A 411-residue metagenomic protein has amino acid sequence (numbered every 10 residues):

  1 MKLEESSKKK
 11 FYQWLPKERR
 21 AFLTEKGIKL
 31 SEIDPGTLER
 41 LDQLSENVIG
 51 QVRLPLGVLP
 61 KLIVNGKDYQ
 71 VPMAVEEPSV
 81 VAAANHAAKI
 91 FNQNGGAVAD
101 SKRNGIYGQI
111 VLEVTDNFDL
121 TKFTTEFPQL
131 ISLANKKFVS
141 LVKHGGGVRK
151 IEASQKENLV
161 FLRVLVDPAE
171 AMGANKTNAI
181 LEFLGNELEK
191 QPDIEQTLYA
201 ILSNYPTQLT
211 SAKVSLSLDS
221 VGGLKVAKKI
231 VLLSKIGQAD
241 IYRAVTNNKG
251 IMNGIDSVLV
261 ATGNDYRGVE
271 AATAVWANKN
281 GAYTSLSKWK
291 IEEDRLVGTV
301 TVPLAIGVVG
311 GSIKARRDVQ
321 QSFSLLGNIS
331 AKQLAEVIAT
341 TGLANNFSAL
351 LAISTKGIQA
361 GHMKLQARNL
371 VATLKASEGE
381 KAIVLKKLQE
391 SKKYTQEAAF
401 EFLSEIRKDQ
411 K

Functional and structural regions predicted by a protein language model:
M1-D42, N85, K89-N92, F118-H144 (+11 more regions): Alpha/propeptide regions of enzymes that mature by internal proteolysis
M1-Y69, M73, E77, A97 (+4 more regions): Acidic/polar, glycine-rich intrinsically disordered N-terminal extensions of enzymes
L30-I33, G95-K102, K137-E152, Q191-N204 (+6 more regions): Flexible, glycine/charged-enriched surface loops at secondary-structure junctions
E32-I49, V142-Q155, S217-K235, Q320-Q321: A short, flexible low-complexity segment enriched in Lys/Arg and Gly/Pro that occurs in N-terminal basic tails
L41-E46, G50-D167: Small-residue-rich
P55-V80, A169-M172, K176-T177, Q238-N264 (+2 more regions): Conserved phosphate/anionic-ligand binding catalytic regions in large, soluble enzymes, centered on
E170-M172, T177-D318: Glycine-rich anion/phosphate-binding loop at the beta-strand->alpha-helix junction
T262-D265, K279-A372, A376: C-terminal catalytic subdomain
